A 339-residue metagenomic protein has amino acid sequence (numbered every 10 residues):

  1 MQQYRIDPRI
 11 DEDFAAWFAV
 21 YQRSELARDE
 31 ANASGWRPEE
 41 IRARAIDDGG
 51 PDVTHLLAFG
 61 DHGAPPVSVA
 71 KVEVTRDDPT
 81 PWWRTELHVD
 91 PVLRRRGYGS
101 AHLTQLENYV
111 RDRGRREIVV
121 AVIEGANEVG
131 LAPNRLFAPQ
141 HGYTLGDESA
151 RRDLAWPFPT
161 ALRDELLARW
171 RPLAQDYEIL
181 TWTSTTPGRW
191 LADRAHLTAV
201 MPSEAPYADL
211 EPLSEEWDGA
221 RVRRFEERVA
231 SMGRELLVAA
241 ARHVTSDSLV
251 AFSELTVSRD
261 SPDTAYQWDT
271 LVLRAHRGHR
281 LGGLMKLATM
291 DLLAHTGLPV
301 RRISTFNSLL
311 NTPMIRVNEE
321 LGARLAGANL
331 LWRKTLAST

Functional and structural regions predicted by a protein language model:
M1-P51, L57-F59, P65, R169 (+1 more regions): Short amphipathic alpha-helix that is part of the acyltransferase structural core
I6, W82-R84, I179, Q267: Hydrophobic residues on conserved beta-strands that form the core of alpha/beta folds
R28-T54, G60, V69-P79, P202-T264 (+1 more regions): A conserved beta-strand-loop-helix scaffold within acyl/acetyltransferase catalytic domains
P91-R94, V119-P133, L273-R277, I303-I315 (+1 more regions): Conserved beta-strand-loop-alpha-helix junction that forms the acyl-donor binding cleft
L93, G97-Q105, H276, R280-A288: Conserved acetyl-CoA pyrophosphate-binding loop and the N-cap/start of the following alpha-helix in GNAT-like
T104-R189, N329-K334: Acyl-donor-binding surface of acyltransferase catalytic domains
H141-T160, Y266, D291-T339: Active-site/acyl-donor-binding loops of N-acyltransferases
